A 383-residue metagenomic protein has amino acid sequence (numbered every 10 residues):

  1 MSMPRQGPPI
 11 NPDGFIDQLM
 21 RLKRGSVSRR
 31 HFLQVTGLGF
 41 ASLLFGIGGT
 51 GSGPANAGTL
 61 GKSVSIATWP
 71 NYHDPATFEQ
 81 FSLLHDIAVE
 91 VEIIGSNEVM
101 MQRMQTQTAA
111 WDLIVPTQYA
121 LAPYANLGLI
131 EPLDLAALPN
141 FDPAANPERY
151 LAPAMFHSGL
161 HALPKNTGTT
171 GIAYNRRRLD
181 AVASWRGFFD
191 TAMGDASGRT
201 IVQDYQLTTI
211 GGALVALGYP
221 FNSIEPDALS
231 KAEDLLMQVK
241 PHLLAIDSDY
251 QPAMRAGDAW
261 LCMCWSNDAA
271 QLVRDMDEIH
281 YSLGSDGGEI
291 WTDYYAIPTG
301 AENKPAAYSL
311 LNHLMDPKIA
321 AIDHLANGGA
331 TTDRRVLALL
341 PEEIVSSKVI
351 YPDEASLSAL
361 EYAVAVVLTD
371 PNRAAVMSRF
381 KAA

Functional and structural regions predicted by a protein language model:
M1-H31: N-terminal secretory signal peptides
V27-F45: N-terminal export leaders
N56-P123: Early extracytoplasmic/lumenal segment of secretory-pathway proteins
T117-L121, A125-L244, D249-R255: Extracytoplasmic ligand-binding site segments that recognize negatively charged/polar headgroups
A120-A125, R255, W260-E278: A ligand-binding cleft/hinge motif common to bilobed small-molecule-binding domains
G171-R178, A216, W291-A306, I322-A326: A bilobed periplasmic-binding-protein/Venus flytrap-type ligand-binding module shared by bacterial periplasmic
L229-M237, D275-T299: Periplasmic-binding protein-like
P298-S358: Mature extracytoplasmic/periplasmic domains
